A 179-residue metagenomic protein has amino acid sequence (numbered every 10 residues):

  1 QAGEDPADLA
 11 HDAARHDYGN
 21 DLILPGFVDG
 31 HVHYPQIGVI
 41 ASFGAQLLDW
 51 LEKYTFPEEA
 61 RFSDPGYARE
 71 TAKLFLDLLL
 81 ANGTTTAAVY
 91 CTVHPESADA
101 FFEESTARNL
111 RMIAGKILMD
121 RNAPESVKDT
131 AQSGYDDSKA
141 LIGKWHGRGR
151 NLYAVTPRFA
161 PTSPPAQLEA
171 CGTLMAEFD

Functional and structural regions predicted by a protein language model:
Q1-L24: Histidine-rich, glycine-flanked metal-binding segment
G3, Y18-G19, T71, K116 (+1 more regions): Fold-independent oxyanion-binding glycine-rich loops and adjacent beta-strand/coil segments at enzyme active sites
E4, V39, T92, I117-L118: Short, ordered loop/turn segments at secondary-structure junctions
D21-F43: Di-metal (Zn2+ and/or Mg2+/Mn2+) metal-binding site signature of metallo-dependent hydrolases with the MBL/beta-CASP
L22, I40-L110, S133-G147: Alpha-helical scaffold segments that flank or form the walls of functional sites
E96-D179: Metal-coordinating catalytic core of metallo-dependent amide/deamination hydrolases
